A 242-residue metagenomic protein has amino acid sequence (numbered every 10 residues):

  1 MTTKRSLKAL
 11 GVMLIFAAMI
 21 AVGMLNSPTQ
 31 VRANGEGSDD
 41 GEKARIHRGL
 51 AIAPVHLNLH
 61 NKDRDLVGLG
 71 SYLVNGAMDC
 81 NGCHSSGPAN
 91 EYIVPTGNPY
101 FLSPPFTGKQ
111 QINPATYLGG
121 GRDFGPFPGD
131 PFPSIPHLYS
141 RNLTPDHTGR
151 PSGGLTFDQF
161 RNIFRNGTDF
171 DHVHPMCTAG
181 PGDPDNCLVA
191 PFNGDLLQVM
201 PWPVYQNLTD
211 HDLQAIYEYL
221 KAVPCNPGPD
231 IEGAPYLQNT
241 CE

Functional and structural regions predicted by a protein language model:
M1-L7: N-terminal secretory signal peptides that target proteins for export/translocation
V12-G23: Bacterial N-terminal signal peptides
V31-G35: Boundary at the C-terminal end of the N-terminal hydrophobic targeting segment
R45-N75: Electrostatic cytochrome c docking/interface patches
D63-P88, I93-S103: Sequence/structural segment immediately N-terminal to covalent heme-attachment motifs in c-type and related
M78, P99-R165, D169-V173, W202-L213: Electron-transfer interface patches adjacent to heme c in soluble/periplasmic c-type cytochromes and di-/multiheme
C83-A89, R165, P201, K221-A222: Detector for the c-type heme attachment site
L155-N162, D169-L197, P227-Y236: Extended intrinsically disordered, low-complexity coil regions enriched in Ser, Thr, Gly, Ala and often Pro
